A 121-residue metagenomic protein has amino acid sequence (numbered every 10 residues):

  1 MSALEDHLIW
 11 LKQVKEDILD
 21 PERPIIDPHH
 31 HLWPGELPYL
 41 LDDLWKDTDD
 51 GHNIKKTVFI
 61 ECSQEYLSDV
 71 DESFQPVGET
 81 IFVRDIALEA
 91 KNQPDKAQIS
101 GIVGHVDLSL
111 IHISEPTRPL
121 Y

Functional and structural regions predicted by a protein language model:
M1-D95: An N-terminally biased module of ancient metal coordination in phosphate/nucleic-acid-related enzymes
E65, L110-I111: A short acidic, often aromatic-flanked loop/helix-cap motif at beta-alpha or helix-coil junctions that lines enzyme
H105-S109: Active-site mouth loops of central-metabolism enzymes
H112-Y121: Single conserved hydrophobic/aromatic residue that forms the stacking wall/gate of nucleotide- or nucleobase-binding
